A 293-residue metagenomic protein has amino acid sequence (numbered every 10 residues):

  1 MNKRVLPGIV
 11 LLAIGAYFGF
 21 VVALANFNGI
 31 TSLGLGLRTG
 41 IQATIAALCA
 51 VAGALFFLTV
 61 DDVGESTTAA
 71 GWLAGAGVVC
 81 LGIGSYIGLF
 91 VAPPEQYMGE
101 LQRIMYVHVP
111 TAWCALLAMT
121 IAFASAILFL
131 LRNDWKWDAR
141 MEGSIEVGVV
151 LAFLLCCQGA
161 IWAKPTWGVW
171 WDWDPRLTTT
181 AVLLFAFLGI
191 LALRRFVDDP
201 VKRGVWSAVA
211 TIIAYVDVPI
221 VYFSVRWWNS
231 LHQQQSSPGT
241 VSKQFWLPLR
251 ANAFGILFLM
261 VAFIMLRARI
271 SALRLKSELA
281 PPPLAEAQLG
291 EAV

Functional and structural regions predicted by a protein language model:
M1-V293: Polytopic transmembrane helical bundles with strong interfacial aromatic enrichment
